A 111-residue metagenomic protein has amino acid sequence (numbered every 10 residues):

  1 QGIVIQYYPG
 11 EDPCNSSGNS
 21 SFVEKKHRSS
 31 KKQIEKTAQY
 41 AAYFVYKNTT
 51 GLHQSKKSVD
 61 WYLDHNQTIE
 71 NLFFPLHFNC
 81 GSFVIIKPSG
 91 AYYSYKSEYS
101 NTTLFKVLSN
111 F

Functional and structural regions predicted by a protein language model:
Q1-P13: Short active-site neighborhood of thiol/selenol oxidoreductases, capturing the structured segment around
I3-Q6, A42-F44, V84-I85: Structural recognition of the beta-strand scaffold that forms the well-ordered cores of secreted hydrolase catalytic
Y8, Y46-N48, K96-Y99: A mature extracytoplasmic/lumenal domain signature
G10-P13, N48-L52, Y92: Solvent-exposed loop/turn segments at secondary-structure junctions within structured extracellular/periplasmic domains
N15-S16, S20-K47: Mid-length scaffold segments of soluble, non-membrane domains
T49-N79: Thioredoxin-like thiol-disulfide oxidoreductase module
C80-Y95: A short, hydrophobic beta-strand/beta-hairpin element that forms part of a small beta-sheet core
Y99-F111: A short, polar/charged loop-to-alpha-helix boundary motif
